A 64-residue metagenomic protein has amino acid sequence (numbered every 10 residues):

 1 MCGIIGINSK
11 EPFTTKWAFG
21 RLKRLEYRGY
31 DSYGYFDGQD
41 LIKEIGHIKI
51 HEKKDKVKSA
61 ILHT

Functional and structural regions predicted by a protein language model:
M1-T64: N-terminal glutamine amidotransferase
